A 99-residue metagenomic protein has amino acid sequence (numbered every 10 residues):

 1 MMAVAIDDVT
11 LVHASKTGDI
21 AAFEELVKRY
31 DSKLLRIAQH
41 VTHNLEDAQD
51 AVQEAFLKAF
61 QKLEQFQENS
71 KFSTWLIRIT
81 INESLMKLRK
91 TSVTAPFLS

Functional and structural regions predicted by a protein language model:
M1-M2, K16-E25, L35-E54: Short, charged helix-capping/linker segments at alpha-helix termini
M1-T10, S99: Intrinsic, short, N-terminal disordered tails of RNA polymerase sigma-factor systems
V9-K16, F56, F60: Regular secondary-structure segments
I20, D31-S32, L45, Q49 (+3 more regions): A short, glycine- and basic residue-enriched loop/turn that sits immediately adjacent to a domain's principal
L26-Y30, L34, T80: Hydrophobic/aromatic residues within well-ordered alpha-helical segments
D50-L57, S70-N82: Structural recognition of an alpha-helix C-terminal capping motif at a helix-to-coil junction
E64-Q67, I81-L98: Arg/Lys-rich amphipathic alpha helix in sigma70-family domain 2
